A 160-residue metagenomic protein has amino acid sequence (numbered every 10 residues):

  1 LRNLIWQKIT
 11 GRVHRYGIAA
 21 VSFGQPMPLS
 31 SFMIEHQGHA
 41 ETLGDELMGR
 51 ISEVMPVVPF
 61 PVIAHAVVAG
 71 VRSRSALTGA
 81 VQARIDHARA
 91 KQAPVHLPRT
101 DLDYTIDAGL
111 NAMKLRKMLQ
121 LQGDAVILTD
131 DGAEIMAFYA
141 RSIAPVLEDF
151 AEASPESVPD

Functional and structural regions predicted by a protein language model:
L1-D160: Membrane-interfacial terminal anchoring regions of lipid-handling membrane enzymes
